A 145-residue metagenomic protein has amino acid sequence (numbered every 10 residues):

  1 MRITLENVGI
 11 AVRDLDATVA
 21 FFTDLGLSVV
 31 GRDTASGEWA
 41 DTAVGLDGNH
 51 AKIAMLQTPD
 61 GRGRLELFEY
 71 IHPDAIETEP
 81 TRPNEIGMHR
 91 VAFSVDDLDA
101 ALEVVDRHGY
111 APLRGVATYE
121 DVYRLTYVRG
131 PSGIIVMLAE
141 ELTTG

Functional and structural regions predicted by a protein language model:
M1-V19, L25-D33, M88-F93, E141-G145: N-terminal beta-strand motif that seeds the catalytic metal site of vicinal oxygen chelate
T4, N49-H50, G87, V122: Exposed loop/turn and edge beta-strand positions of beta-sandwich/beta-sheet ligand-binding modules
N7, E85, R90, L113 (+1 more regions): Short glycine/serine/threonine-biased micro-segments
A11-R62, A100, R107, T126-Y127: Core segments of cupin and vicinal oxygen chelate
R32-T34, M55, G63-F68, F93-G145: Vicinal oxygen chelate
G37-D41, A75-T78, R114, Y119: A cross-kingdom feature marking solvent-exposed beta-strand/loop segments within repeated, beta-rich binding/scaffold
I71-P73: Short, solvent-exposed aromatic-acidic interface loops
T78-N84: Non-DNA-binding regulatory cores of transcription-related proteins, predominantly C-terminal effector-binding
